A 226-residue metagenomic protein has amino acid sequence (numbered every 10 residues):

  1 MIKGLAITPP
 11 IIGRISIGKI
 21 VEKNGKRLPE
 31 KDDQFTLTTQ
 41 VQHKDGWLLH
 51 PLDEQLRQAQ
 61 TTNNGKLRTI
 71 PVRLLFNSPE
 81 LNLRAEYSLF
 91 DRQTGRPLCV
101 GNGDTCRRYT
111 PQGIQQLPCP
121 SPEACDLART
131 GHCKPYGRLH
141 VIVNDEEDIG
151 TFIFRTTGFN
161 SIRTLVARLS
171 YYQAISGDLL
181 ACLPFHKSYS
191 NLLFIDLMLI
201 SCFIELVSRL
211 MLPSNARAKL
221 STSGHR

Functional and structural regions predicted by a protein language model:
M1-E146, M198-S201: OB-fold ssDNA-binding interfaces and closely related basic DNA-contact patches used across DNA replication/repair
A128-S214: Extended serine/threonine-enriched, polar tracts that run as long, contiguous segments within proteins
R209-R226: Long, low-complexity intrinsically disordered regions
